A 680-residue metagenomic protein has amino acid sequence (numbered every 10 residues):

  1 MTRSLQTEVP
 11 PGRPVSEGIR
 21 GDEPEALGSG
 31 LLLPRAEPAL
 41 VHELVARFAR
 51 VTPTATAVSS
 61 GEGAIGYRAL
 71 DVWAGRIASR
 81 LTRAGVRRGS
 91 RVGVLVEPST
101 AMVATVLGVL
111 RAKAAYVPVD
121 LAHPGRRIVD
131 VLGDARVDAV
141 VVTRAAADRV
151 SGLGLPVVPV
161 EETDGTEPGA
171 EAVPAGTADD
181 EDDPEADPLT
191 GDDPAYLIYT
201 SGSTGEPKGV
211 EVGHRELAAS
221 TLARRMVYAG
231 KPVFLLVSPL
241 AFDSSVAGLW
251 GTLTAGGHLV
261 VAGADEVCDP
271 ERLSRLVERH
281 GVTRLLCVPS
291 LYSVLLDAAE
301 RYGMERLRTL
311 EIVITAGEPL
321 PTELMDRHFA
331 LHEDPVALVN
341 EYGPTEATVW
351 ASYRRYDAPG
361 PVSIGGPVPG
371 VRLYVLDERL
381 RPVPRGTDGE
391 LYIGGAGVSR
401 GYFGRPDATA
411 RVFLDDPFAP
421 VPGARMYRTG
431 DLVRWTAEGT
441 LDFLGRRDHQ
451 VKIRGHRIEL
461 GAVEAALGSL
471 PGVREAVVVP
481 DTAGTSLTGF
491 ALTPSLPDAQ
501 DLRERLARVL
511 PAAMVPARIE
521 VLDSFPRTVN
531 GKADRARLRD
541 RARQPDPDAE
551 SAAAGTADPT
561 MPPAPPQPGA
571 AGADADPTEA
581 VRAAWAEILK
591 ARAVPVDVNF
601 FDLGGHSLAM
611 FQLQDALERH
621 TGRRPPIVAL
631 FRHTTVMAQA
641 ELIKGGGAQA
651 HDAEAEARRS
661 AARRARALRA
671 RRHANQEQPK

Functional and structural regions predicted by a protein language model:
T2-L31, L40-V41, V140-D187, L217 (+6 more regions): AMP-dependent adenylate-forming
R3-V15, L110, A186, P194 (+2 more regions): Regions immediately C-terminal to embedded phosphopantetheine-bearing carrier domains
E17-L27, E43-I65, A114, A195-I198 (+2 more regions): AMP-dependent adenylate-forming
V45-F48, L70, A74, L81 (+10 more regions): Adenylate-forming
T52-T56, S60-A64, V86-R91, L444-H449 (+4 more regions): Phosphopantetheine carrier-protein modules
T54-A84, V129, V212-R215: Conserved AMP-binding/adenylate-forming core of the ANL superfamily
G61-I65, G93-T100, V119-R126, V237-S238 (+7 more regions): Glycine-rich loop motifs involved in handling phospho/adenylate chemistry
T100-L107, A114-L132, P174-T177, E181-R385 (+5 more regions): Motif- and composition-driven signal specific to adenylation
